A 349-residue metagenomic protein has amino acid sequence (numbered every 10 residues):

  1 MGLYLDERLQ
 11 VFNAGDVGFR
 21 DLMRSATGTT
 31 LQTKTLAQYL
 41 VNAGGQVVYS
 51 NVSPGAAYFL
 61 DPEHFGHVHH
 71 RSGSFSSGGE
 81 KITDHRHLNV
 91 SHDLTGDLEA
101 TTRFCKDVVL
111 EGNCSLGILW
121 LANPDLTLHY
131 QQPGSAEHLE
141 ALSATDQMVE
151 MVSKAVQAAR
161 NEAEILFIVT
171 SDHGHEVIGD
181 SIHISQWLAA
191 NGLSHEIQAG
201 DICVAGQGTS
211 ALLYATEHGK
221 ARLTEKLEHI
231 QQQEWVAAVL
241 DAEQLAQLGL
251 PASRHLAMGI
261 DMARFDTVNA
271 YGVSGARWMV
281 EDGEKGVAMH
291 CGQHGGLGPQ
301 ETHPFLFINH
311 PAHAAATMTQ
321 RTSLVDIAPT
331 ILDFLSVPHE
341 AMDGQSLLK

Functional and structural regions predicted by a protein language model:
M1-S135, R222, Q231, N269: His/Asp/Glu-rich, glycine-adjacent segments that coordinate divalent cations and/or stabilize oxyanion chemistry on
T33, G200-T330, F334: Active-site neighborhoods of enzymes that stabilize oxyanions during catalysis
A57, T127, E176-S181, G206: Active-site environment of divalent metal-dependent phosphoester hydrolases
E63-G66, Q132-A136, I182-W187, S274-R277: Short secondary-structure boundary/capping segments
L116-W120, I168, F307: Structural motif
L128-V149: Active-site-proximal segments of metal-dependent phosphoesterases and phosphodiesterases across multiple
A144-W187, I331: Metal-dependent active-site segment of extracytoplasmic phospho-/sulfohydrolases and closely related
